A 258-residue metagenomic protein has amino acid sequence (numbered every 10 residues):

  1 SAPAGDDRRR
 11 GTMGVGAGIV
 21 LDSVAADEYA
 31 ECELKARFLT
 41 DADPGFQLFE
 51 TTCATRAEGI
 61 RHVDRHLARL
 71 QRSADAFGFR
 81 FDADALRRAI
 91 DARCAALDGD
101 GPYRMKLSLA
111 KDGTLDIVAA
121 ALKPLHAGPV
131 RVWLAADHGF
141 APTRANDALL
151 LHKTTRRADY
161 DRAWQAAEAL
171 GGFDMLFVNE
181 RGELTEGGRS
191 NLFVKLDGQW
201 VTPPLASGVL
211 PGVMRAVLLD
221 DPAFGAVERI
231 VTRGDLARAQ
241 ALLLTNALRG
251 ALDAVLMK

Functional and structural regions predicted by a protein language model:
S1-P3: Structural signature of FAD isoalloxazine-binding scaffolds in flavoprotein oxidoreductases
G5-R104, S108-K258: Helix-start/capping segments and mature chain N-termini
